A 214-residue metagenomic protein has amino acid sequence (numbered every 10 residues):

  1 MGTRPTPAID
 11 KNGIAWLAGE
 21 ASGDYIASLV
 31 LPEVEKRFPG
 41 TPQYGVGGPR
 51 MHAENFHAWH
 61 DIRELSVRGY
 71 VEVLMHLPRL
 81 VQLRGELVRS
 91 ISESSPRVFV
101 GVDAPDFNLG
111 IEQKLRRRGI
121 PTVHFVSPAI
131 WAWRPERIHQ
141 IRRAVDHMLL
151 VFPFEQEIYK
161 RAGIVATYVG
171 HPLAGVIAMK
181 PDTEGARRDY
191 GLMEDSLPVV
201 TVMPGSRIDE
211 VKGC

Functional and structural regions predicted by a protein language model:
M1-I9: Non-catalytic membrane-proximal stalk/linker segments that position and tether the catalytic domains
P5, G13-L192, M203-V211: Active-site and donor-binding regions of nucleotide-sugar-utilizing enzymes
I9, E194-D195: A generic fold-level signal
N12-G13, P198: Nucleotide donor/acceptor-binding cores
